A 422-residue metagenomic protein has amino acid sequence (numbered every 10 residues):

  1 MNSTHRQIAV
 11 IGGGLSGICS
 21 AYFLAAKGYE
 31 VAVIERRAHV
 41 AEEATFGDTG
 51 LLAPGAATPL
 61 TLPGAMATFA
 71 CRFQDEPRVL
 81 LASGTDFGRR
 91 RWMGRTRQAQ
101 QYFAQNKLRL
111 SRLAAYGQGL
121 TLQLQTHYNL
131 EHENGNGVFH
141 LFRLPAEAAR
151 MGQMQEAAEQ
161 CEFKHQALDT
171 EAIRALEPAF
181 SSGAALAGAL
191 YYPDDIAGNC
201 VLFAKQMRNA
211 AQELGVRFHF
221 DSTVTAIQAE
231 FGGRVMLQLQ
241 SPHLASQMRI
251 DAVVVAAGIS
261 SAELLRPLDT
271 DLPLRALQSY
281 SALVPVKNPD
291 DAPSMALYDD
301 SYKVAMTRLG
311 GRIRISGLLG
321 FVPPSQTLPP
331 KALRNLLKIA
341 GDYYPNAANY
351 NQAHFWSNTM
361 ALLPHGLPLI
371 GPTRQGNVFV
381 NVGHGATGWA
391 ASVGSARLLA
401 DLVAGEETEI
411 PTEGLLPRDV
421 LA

Functional and structural regions predicted by a protein language model:
T4-R6, H243-A252: Core beta-strand elements of the Rossmann-like FAD/NAD(P) dinucleotide-binding domain in flavoenzyme oxidoreductases
R6-V33: N-terminal Rossmann-like FAD-binding beta1-loop-alpha1 element of flavoenzymes
A26-F46: Glycine-rich FAD pyrophosphate-binding loop
A41, D48-L52, A56, L60-R97 (+3 more regions): Active-site substrate-recognition segment that forms the wall of the catalytic cavity or substrate channel
G47-T170: Dinucleotide-binding Rossmann-like beta1-alpha1 core, especially the glycine-rich loop that anchors the ADP
Q105-Q118, H140-R150, L190-N209, T327-A332 (+1 more regions): Short beta-strand to alpha-helix junction loop
L141-A146, E171-L176, A276-L277, P285-K287 (+3 more regions): Flavin (FAD/FMN) cofactor-binding core of flavoprotein oxidoreductases
A149, Q153-E159, A184-L244: Helical element adjacent to the flavin cofactor pocket in flavoenzyme catalytic cores
